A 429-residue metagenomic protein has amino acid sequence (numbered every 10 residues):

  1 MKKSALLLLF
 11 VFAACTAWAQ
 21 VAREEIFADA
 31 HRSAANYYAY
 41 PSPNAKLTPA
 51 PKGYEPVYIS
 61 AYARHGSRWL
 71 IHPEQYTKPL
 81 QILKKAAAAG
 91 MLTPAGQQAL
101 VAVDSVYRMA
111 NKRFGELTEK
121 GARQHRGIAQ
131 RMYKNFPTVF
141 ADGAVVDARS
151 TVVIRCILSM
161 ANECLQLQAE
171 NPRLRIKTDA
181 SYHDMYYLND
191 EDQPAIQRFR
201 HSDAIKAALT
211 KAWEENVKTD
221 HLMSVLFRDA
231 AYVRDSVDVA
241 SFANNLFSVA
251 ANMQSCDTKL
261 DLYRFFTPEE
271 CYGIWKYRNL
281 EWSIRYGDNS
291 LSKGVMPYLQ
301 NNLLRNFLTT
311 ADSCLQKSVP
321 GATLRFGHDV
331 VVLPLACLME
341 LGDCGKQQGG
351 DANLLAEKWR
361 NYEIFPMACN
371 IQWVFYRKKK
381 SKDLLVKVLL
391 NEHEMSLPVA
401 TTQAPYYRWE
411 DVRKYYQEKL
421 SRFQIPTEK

Functional and structural regions predicted by a protein language model:
M1-A22: Bacterial Sec-dependent N-terminal signal peptides
Q20-A122, R126-V145, T151-T323, G327-K429: Signature for phosphate-centric chemistry
